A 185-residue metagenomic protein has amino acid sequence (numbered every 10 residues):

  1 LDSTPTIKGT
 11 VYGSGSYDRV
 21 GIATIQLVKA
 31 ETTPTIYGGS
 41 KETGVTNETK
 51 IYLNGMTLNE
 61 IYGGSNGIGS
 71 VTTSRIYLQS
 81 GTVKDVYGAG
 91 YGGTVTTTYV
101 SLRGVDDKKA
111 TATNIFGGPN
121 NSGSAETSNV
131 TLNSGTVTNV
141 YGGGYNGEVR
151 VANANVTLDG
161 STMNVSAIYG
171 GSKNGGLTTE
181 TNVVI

Functional and structural regions predicted by a protein language model:
L1-T10, G15-T35, K41-E60, N66-D85 (+4 more regions): Surface-exposed loop/turn motifs in large extracellular/passenger domains
